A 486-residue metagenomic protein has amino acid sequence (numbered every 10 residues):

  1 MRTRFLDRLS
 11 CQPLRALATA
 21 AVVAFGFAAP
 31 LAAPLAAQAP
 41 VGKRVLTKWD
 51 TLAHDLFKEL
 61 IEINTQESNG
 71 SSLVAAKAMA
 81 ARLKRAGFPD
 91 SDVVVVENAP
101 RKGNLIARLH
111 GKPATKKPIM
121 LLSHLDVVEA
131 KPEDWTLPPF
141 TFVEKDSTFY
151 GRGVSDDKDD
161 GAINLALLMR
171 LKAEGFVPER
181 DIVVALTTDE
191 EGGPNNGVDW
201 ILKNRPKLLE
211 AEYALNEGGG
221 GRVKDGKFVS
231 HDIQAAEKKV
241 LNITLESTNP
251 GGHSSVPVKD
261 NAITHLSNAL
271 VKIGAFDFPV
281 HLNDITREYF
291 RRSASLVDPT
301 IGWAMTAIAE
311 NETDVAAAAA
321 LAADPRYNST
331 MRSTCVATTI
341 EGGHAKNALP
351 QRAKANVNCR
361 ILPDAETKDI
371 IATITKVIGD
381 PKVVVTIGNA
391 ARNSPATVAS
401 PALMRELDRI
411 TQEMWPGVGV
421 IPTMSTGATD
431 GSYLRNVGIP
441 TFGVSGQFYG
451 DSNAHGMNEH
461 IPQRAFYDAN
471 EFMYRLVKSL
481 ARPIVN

Functional and structural regions predicted by a protein language model:
R2-V23, F27-A29: Bacterial N-terminal signal peptides that target proteins for export
F27-A39: Signal peptide processing junction and immediate N-terminal pro/mature segment of secreted/exported proteins
A39-V154, L171-R180, V357: Acidic/His- and Gly-rich active-site-bordering loop/insert found across diverse amide/peptide-bond hydrolases
P100, L125-V127, L186-P194, E217-R222 (+2 more regions): Acidic, glycine-rich active-site loops and adjacent beta-strand->loop/helix elements that engage anionic groups
A114, R222-K224, L282-N347, Q351-R352 (+3 more regions): An extended, acidic, His-containing surface patch that forms the Zn2+-binding/catalytic region of metallohydrolases
T148-F149, G153-D232: Acidic/histidine-rich catalytic neighborhood of metal-dependent amide-processing enzymes
D199-I201, S255-P279: A short core secondary-structure module
D260, I370-I378: Short amphipathic alpha-helices in soluble, non-transmembrane regions that often serve as interface/regulatory elements
